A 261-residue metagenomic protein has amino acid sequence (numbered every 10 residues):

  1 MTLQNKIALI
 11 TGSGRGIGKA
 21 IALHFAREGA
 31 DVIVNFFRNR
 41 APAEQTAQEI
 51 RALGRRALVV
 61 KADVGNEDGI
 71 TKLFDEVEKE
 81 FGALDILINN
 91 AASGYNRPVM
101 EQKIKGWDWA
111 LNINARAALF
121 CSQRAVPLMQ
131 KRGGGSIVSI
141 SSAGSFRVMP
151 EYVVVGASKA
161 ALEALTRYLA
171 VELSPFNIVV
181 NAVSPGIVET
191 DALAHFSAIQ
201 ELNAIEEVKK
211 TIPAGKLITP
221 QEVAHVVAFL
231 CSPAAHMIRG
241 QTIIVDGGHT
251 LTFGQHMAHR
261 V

Functional and structural regions predicted by a protein language model:
I7, G14-G16: Conserved glycine-rich cofactor-binding loop
P98-V99, K103-W109, V208: Substrate-binding pocket helix/loop in short-chain dehydrogenase/reductase
M100, R147-V153, P175, G215 (+1 more regions): Active-site loop immediately N-terminal to the catalytic Tyr-X3-Lys motif of short-chain dehydrogenase/reductase
S122, S158, T166: Active-site helix of classical SDR
P127, V171-P175, H236: Alpha-helical segment proximal to the catalytic Tyr-Lys
S142: Residue(s) in the substrate-gating loop at a strand-loop-helix junction that position the organic substrate next
R147, A228, R239-V261: Short C-terminal tail/terminal secondary-structure segment of NAD(P)H-dependent dehydrogenase/reductase domains
